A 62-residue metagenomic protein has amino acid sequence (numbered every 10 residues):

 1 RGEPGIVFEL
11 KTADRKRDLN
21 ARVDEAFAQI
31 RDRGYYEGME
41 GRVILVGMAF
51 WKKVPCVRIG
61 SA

Functional and structural regions predicted by a protein language model:
R1: Active-site beta-strand termini and strand-to-loop segments that position acidic
P4-K16, R33: Conserved catalytic cores of phosphodiester-cleaving nucleases, focusing on short active-site segments
F8-L10, A26, I30, G47: Long, contiguous hydrophobic alpha-helical segments, chiefly transmembrane helices and signal peptides
D14-D18, K53-C56: Flexible loop/turn segments at secondary-structure boundaries
K16-Q29: Active-site-adjacent loop/helix micro-motif of nuclease/hydrolase catalytic cores
V23-D24, G34-I59: Nucleic-acid nuclease catalytic cores
